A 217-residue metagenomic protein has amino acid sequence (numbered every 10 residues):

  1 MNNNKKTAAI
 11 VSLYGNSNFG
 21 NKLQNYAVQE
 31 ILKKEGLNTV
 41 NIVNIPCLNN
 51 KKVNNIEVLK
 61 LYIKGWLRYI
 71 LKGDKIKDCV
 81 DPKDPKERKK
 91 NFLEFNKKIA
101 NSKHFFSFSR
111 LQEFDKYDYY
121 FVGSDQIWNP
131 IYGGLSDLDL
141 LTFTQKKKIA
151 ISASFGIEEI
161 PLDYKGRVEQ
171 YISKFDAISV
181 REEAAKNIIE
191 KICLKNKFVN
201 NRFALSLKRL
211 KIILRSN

Functional and structural regions predicted by a protein language model:
K6-T7, N217: Residues that mark the start of a beta-strand
T7-F19, L23-Q170: Aromatic- and Gly/Pro-rich donor/ligand-binding loops that form nucleotide- or phosphate-bearing donor binding pockets
C47-L48, K197-N200, L210: Terminal amphipathic helices with adjacent charged low-complexity linkers/tails
N49-K51, E158-E159, A185-I189, K208: Short, charged/polar "capping" segments at the starts of alpha-helices and the immediately preceding loops
I127, A184-A185: Alpha-helix capping/helix-boundary segments
E158-D163, L205-N217: Acidic anion/phosphate-binding donor-loop and adjacent secondary structure in glycosyltransferase catalytic cores
F175-E182: A short beta-strand/loop micro-motif in the catalytic core of glycosyltransferases that engages the nucleotide-sugar
K186-L205: Helix-loop-beta element that forms the nucleotide-linked donor phosphate-binding surface in glycosyltransferases
